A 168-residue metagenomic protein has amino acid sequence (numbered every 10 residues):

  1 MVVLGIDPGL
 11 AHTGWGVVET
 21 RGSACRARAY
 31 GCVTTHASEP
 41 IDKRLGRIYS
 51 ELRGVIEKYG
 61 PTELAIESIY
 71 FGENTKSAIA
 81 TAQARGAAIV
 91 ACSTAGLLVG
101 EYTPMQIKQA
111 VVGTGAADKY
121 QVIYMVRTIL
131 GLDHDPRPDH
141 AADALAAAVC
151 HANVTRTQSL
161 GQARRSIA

Functional and structural regions predicted by a protein language model:
M1-A168: Phosphate- and other anionic-substrate recognition elements at nucleic-acid/protein interfaces
